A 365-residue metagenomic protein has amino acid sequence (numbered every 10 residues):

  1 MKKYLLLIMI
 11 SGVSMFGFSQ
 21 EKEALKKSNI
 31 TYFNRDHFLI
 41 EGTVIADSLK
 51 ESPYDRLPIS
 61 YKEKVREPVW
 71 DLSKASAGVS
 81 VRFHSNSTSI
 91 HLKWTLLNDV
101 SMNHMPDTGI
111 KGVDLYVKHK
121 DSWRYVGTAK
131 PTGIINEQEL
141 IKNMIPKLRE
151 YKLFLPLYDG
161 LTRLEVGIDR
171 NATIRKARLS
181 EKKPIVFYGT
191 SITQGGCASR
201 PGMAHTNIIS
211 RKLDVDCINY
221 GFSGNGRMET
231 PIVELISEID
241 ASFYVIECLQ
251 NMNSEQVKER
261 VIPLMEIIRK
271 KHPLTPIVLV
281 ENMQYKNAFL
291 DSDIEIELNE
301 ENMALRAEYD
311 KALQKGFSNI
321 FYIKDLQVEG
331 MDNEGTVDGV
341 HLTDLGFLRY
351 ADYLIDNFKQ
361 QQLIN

Functional and structural regions predicted by a protein language model:
K2-I8: Sec-dependent signal peptide recognition, specifically the positively charged N-region followed immediately by
Y4, M15-P184, K359-I364: N-terminal secretory targeting modules
S14, L92, Y188-G189, G195 (+1 more regions): Short hydrophobic segments within beta-strands
K182-T206: Catalytic nucleophile-elbow at a beta strand-turn-alpha helix junction centered on a G-D-S/GDSL motif, marking
P184-F187, C217-Y220, F243-E247, P276-V280 (+1 more regions): Structural recognition of the beta-strand scaffold that forms the well-ordered cores of secreted hydrolase catalytic
T206-N219, D310-K311: Short helix-loop-beta junction
I209, G226-I262, I267-R269, N282-F289: Oxyanion-hole/transition-state-stabilizing segment in secreted/luminal serine hydrolases and related acyltransferases
M283-N365: Catalytic His-Asp segment of secreted/periplasmic serine-dependent ester chemistry enzymes
